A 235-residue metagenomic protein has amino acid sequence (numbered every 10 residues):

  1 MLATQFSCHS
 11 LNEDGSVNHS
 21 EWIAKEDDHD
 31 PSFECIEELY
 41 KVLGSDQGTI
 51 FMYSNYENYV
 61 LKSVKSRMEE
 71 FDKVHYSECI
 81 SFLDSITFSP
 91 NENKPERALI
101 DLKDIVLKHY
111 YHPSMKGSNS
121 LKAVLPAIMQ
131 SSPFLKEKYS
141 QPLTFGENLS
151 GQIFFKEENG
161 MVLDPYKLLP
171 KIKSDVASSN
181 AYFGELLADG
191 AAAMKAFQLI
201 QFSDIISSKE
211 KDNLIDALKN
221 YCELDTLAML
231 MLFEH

Functional and structural regions predicted by a protein language model:
M1-H235: DEDD superfamily 3′-5′ metal-dependent exonuclease/proofreading module
